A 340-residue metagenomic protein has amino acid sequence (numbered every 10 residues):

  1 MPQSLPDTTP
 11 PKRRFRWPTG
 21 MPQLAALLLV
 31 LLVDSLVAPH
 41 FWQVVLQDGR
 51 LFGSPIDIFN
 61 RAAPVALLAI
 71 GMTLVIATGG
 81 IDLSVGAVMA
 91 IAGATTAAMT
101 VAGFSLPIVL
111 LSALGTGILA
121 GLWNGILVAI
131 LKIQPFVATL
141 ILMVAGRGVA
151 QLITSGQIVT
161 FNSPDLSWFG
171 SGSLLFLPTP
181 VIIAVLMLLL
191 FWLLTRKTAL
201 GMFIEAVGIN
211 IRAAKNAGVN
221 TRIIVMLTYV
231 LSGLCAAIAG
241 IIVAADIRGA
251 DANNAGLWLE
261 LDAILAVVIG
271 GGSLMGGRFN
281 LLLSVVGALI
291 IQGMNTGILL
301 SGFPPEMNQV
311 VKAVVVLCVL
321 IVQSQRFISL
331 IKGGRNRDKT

Functional and structural regions predicted by a protein language model:
M1-P39, Q47-D48, L189-L190, I209 (+3 more regions): Cytosolic-side transmembrane-helix boundaries in multi-pass membrane proteins
P11-P18, T78-I81, V101, I118-F161 (+4 more regions): Short loop segments and helix-boundary regions at transmembrane helix junctions of multi-pass inner-membrane proteins
Q23-L36, M72, M143-G148, I183-W192 (+4 more regions): Hydrophobic core segments of alpha-helical transmembrane domains in multi-pass membrane transport and ion-translocation
V33-S35, L51-A102, I126-I133, I264-L281 (+1 more regions): Single transmembrane alpha-helix segments in multi-pass membrane proteins
H40-D57, A150-I153, T195-R196, G201 (+2 more regions): Inter-helical junctions in multi-pass inner-membrane proteins, predominant in energy-converting antiporter-like
D48, L131, P135-T198, I224-L227 (+3 more regions): Transmembrane helix-bundle core of multi-pass membrane transporters and related energy-transducing complexes
S105, V109-A113, L119-N124, V128 (+1 more regions): Helix-loop-helix "hairpin" substructures at the membrane interface of multi-pass membrane proteins
A236, I247, D251-A313: Transmembrane alpha-helical segments in multi-pass inner-membrane proteins
